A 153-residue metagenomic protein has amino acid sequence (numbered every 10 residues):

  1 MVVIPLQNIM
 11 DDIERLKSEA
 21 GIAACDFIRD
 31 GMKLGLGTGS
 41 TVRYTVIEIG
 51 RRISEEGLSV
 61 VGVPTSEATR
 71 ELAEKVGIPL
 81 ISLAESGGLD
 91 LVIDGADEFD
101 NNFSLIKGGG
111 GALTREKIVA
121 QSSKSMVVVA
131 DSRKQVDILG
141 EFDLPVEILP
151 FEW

Functional and structural regions predicted by a protein language model:
V2-S18, E67-W153: Conserved phosphate- and dinucleotide-binding cores of soluble alpha/beta proteins, encompassing both enzyme active
K17-C25: Short, amphipathic alpha-helical "lid/cap" segments that border enzyme active or binding sites
A24-R29, S54: Glycine-rich helix-loop-beta junction characteristic of Rossmann-like nucleotide cofactor-binding loops
G31-L34, E55-G62, S104: Short active-site oxyanion
G35-T41: Glycine-rich beta-strand-to-loop/alpha-helix junction loops that act as flexible
T38, G62-T65: Active-site nucleophile and cofactor-binding loops and adjacent substrate-binding regions of central metabolic enzymes
I49-I53: Active-site catalytic pocket residues across diverse enzymes, especially alpha/beta-hydrolases
